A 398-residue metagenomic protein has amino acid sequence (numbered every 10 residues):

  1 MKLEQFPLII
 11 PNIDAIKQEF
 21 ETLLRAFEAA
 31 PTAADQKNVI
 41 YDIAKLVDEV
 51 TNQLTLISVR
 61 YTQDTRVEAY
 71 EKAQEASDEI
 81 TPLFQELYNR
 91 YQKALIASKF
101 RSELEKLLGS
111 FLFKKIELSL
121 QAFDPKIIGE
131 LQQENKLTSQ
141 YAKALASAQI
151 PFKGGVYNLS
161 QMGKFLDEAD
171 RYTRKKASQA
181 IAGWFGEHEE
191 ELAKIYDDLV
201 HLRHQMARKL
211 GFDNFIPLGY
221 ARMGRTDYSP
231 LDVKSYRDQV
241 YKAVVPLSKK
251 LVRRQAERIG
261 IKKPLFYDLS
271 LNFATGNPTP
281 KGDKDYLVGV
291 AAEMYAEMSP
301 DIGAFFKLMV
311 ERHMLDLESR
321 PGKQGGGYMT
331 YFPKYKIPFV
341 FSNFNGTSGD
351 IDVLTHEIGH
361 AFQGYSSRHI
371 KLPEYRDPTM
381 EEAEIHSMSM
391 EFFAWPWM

Functional and structural regions predicted by a protein language model:
M1-P278: A well-structured
K176, R320-T347, G364-Y365: Active-site scaffold of zinc-dependent metalloenzymes
R237-L251, P280-K307: Zn2+-dependent metallopeptidase catalytic core
Y241-A243, S367, P378-M398: Post-HExxH zinc-binding segment in Zn-dependent metallohydrolases
T279-K284, Y335-T355: Short pre-active-site segment immediately N-terminal to the catalytic Zn-binding motif
L315-Q324, Y331-P333, M388-M398: Zinc-dependent metallohydrolase catalytic domains
F339-N343, I370-M380: Short beta-alpha connecting loops at secondary-structure transitions that line or flank enzyme active sites
N345-S367, S387: Active-site recognition of the HExxH zinc-binding catalytic motif
